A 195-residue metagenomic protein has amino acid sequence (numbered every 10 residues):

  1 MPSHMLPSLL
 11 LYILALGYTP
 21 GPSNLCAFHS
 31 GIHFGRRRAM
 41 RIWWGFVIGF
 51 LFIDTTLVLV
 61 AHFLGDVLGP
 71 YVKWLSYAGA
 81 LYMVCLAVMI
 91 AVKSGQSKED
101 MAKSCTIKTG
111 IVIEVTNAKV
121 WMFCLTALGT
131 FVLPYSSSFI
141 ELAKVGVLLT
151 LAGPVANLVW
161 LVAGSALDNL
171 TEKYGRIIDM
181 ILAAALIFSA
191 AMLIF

Functional and structural regions predicted by a protein language model:
S3-P70, T126-V145: Juxtamembrane transmembrane-helix termini in multi-pass membrane transport proteins
F46-G49, I111-M122, D179-L182: Select subsegments of transmembrane alpha-helices in polytopic membrane proteins, especially boundary-proximal
D54-V58, T116-L128, A185-F195: Hydrophobic alpha-helical transmembrane segments in multi-pass integral membrane proteins
V67-G95, G153-W160, L170-F195: Selective transmembrane alpha-helices of multi-pass membrane proteins
V92-T106: Flexible cytoplasmic inter-helical loops of multi-pass small-molecule transporters
